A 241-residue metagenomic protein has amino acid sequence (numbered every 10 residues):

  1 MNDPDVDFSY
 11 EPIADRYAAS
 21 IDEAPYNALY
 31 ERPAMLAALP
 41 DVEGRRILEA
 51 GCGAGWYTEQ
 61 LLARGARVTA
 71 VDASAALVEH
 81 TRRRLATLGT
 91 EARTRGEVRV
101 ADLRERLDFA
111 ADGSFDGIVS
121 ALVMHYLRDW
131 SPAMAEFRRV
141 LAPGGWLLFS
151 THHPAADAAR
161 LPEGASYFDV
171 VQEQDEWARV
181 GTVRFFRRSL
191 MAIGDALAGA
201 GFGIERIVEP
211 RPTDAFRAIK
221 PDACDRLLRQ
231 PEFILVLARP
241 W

Functional and structural regions predicted by a protein language model:
M1-E43, W56, Q60, L77-H80: Conserved class I S-adenosyl-L-methionine
L48-A50, A54-R106: Class I SAM-dependent methyltransferase SAM/SAH-binding core
D108-I118: A short acidic, Gly/Pro-enriched loop at the edge of an enzyme's catalytic core that lines a small-molecule cofactor
G117-W130: A short SAM/SAH-binding and catalytic strip from SAM-dependent methyltransferases
S131-W146: A short glycine-rich, Lys/Arg-flanked "PGG" loop and its adjoining helix->strand segment in the class I
W146-D175: Conserved class I S-adenosyl-L-methionine
R184-I207: Short alpha-helix
A200-F202, K220-W241: Core SAM-dependent methyltransferase catalytic element
